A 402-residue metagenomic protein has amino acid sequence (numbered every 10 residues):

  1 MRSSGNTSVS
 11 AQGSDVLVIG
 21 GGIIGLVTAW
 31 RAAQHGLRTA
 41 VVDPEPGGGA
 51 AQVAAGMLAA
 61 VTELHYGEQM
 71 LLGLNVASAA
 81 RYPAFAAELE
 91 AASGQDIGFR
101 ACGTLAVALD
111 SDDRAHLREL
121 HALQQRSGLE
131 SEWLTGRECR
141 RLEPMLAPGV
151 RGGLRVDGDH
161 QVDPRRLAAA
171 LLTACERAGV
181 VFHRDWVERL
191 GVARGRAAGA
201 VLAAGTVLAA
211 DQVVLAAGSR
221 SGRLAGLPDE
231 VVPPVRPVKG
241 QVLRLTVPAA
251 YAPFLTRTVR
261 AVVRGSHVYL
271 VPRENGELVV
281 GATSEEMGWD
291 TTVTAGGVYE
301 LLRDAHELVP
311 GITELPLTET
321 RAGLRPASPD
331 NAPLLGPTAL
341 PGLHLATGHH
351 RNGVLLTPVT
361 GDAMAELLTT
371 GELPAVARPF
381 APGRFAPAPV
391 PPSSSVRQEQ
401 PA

Functional and structural regions predicted by a protein language model:
M1-D15, Q34: Extreme N-terminal leader/targeting segments of oxidoreductases
S14-A40: N-terminal Rossmann-like FAD-binding beta1-loop-alpha1 element of flavoenzymes
L17-I19, L208-R220, G361: Short hydrophobic core segments
W30-Q34, V42-P44, G56-M57, Q95-G98 (+1 more regions): Active-site substrate-recognition segment that forms the wall of the catalytic cavity or substrate channel
M57-E138, L142, A305: Dinucleotide-binding Rossmann-like beta1-alpha1 core, especially the glycine-rich loop that anchors the ADP
Q95-A108, L120, S127-A178, T283-M287 (+1 more regions): Helix-loop-beta segment of a Rossmann-like dinucleotide-binding subdomain
L154-A204, L208-Q212: Helical element adjacent to the flavin cofactor pocket in flavoenzyme catalytic cores
V309-A402: C-terminal catalytic lobe of FAD-dependent flavoproteins
